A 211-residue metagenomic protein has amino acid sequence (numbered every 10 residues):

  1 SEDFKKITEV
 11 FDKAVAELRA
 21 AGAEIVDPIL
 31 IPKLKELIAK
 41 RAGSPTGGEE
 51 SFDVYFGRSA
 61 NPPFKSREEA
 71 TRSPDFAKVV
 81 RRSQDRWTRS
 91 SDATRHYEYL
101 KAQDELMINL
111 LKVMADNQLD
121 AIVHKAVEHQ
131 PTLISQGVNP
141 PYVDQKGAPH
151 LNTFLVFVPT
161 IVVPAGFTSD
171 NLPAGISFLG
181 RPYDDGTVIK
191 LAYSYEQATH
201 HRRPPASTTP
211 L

Functional and structural regions predicted by a protein language model:
S1, D12-E24, L155-L211: Structural helix-boundary/capping segments
S1-E49: Gly/Ser-rich, acidic/histidine-flanked active-site/gating loops
P45-I108, V162-P173: Short helix-loop capping/hinge segments that flank enzyme active sites or metal/cofactor-binding pockets
E105-N117: Short, well-structured alpha-helical segments in soluble
N117, P131-H150: Short, surface-exposed loop/helix-turn segments at secondary-structure junctions that function as lids/hinges flanking
D120: Conserved acidic residues
V127-H129: Short glycine-rich anion-binding loops that position phosphate/pyrophosphate groups of nucleotides and phosphorylated
